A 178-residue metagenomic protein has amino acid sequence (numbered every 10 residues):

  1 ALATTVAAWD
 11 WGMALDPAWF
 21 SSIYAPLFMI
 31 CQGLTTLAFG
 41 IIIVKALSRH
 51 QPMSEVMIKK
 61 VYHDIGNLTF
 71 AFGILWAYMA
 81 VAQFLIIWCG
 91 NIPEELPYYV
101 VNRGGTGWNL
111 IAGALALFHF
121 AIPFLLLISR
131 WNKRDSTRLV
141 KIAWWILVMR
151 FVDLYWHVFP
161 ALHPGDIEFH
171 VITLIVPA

Functional and structural regions predicted by a protein language model:
A1-L115, N132: Long, contiguous internal "core" modules enriched in hydrophobic/ aromatic residues
L2-T4, F120-F124, I175-A178: Hydrophobic core of alpha-helical transmembrane segments in multi-pass integral membrane proteins
D16-F20, I92, K133-S136, H157-I172: Extracellular/periplasmic helix-loop-helix junctions in multi-pass membrane proteins
G33-T36, R150-V158: Juxtamembrane membrane-interface segments at transmembrane alpha-helix termini
Y78, P123, L154: Hydrophobic, well-ordered secondary-structure elements that form the walls of internal hydrophobic environments
L110-S136: Extended C-terminal subregions enriched in glycine
R138-V148: Central hydrophobic cores of alpha-helical transmembrane segments in multi-pass integral membrane proteins
L147-M149, D166, L174-A178: C-terminal, active-site-flanking charged/polar segments
